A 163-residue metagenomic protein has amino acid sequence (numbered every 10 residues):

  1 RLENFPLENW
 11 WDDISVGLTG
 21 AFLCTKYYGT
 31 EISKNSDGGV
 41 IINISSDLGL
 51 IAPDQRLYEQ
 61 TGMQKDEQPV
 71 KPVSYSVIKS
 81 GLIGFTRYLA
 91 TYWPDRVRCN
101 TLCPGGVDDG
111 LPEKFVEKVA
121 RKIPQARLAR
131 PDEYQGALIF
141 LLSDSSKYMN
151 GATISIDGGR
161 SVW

Functional and structural regions predicted by a protein language model:
L2-F5, D13-I14, V119: A hydrophobic alpha-helix adjacent to the NAD(P)-binding/active-site core of NAD(P)-dependent oxidoreductases, strongly
E3, L7, S33, I42-G81 (+2 more regions): Catalytic loop of short-chain dehydrogenase/reductase
C24-Y28, F85-T86, A137, L141: Hydrophobic positions on the long internal alpha-helix of Rossmann-like NAD(P)-dependent oxidoreductase domains
R56, Q60-M63, I139, N150-W163: Short C-terminal tail/terminal secondary-structure segment of NAD(P)H-dependent dehydrogenase/reductase domains
P94-R98, M149-G151: Short, small/polar-rich loop/turn modules that mediate ligand/substrate recognition or access, typified
R98-D108, L142, S155-D157: Conserved SDR Rossmann-fold cofactor-binding beta-strand/turn motif
I123-Y134, S145: A conserved structural motif in NAD(P)-dependent oxidoreductases
